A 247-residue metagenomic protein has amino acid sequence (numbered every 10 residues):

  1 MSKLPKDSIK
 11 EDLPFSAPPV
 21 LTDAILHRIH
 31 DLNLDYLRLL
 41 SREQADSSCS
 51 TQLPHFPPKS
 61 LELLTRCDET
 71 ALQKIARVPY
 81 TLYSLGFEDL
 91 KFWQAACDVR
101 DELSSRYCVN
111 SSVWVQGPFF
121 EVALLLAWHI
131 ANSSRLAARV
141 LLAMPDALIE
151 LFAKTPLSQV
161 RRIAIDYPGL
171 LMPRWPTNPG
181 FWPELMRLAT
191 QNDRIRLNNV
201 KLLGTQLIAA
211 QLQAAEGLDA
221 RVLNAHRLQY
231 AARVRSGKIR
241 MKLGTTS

Functional and structural regions predicted by a protein language model:
S2-D98, R233, I239, L243-G244: Structure-specific DNA junction-binding interface
V20-D23, H27, N110-W114, P118 (+1 more regions): Generic amphipathic alpha-helical segments used as scaffolds and interaction surfaces in large, multi-domain proteins
E43-D46, V99, I130-S133, S158 (+4 more regions): Surface-exposed polar/charged interaction patches
S50-T51, Q116-P168: Amphipathic alpha-helical packing elements
I75, L82, D166-L207: Long, compositionally biased
A76-L126: Aromatic-anchored, charged helix-turn/loop surface patch used as a conserved interaction hotspot
G86-K91, C108, S112, V140-L142 (+3 more regions): Catalytic cofactor-binding cores of redox enzymes
L185-S247: Short, functional C-terminal segments
